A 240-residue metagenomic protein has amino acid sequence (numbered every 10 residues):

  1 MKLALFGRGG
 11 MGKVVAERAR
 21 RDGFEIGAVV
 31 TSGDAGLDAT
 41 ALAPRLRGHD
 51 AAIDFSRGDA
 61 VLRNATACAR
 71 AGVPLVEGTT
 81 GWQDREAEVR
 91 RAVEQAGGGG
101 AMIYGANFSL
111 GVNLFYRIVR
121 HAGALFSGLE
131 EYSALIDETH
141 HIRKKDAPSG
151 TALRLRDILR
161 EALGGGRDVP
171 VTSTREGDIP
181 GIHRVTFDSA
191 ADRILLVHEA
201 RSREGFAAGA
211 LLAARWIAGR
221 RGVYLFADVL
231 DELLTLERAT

Functional and structural regions predicted by a protein language model:
K2, F6, G10-A43, E130-T240: C-terminal substrate-binding/catalytic lobe of Rossmann-fold NAD(P)-dependent oxidoreductases
R20, A69, E94: Anion (oxyanion) recognition and catalysis
A43-A51, F55-T79, A87-E88: Rossmann-fold NAD(P) dinucleotide-binding segment
G58, L62, Y116, E204: Glycine-rich phosphate-binding loop at the start of an alpha helix
T66, T79-Y104, N113-A122: Rossmann-fold NAD(P)-binding glycine/threonine-rich loop
